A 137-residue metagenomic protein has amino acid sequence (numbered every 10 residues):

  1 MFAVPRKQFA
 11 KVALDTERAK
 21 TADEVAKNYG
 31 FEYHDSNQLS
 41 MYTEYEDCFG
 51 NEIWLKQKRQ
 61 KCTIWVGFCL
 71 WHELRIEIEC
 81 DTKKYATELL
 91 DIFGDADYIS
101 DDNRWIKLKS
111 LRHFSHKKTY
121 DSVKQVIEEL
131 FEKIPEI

Functional and structural regions predicted by a protein language model:
F2-H113: Polyanion-binding interface signature
S100-Q125, E129-E132: Catalytic "initiation/cleavage/transfer" segments centered on a nucleophilic residue and adjacent nucleic-acid-engaging
K133-I137: Long, hydrophobic alpha-helical segments that serve as membrane-spanning/inserting helices
